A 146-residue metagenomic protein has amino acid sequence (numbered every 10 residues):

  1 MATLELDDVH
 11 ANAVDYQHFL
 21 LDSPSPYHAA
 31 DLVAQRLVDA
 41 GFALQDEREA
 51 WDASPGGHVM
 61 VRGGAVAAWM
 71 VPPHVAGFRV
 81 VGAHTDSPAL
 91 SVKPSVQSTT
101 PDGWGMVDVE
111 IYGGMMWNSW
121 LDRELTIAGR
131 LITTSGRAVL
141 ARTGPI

Functional and structural regions predicted by a protein language model:
M1-I146: N-terminal hydrophobic/helix-forming segments and targeting peptides
